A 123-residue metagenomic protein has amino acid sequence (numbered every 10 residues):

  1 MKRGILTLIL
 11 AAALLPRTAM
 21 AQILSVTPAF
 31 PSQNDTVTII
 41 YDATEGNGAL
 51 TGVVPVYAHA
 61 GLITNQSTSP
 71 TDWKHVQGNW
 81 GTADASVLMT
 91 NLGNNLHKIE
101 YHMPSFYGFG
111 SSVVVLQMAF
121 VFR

Functional and structural regions predicted by a protein language model:
M1-S25: Bacterial Sec-dependent N-terminal signal peptides
M20-R123: Insoluble glucan recognition modules
